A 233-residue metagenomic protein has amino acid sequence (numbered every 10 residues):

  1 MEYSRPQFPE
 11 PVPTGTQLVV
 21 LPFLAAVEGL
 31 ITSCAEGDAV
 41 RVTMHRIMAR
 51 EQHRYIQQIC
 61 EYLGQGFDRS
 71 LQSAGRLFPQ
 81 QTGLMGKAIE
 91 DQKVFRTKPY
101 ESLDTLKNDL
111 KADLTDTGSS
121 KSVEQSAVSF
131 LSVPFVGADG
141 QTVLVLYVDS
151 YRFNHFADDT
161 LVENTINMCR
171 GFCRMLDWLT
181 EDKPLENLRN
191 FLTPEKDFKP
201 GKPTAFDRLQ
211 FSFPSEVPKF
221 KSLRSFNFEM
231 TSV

Functional and structural regions predicted by a protein language model:
M1-G15: Signal-transmission linkers at sensory-effector interfaces
V12-T32, R41, H45: Short amphipathic alpha-helical segments
E36-I59: Short hydrophobic alpha-helical segments used for membrane anchoring or interfacial signaling
M44, A88, G140: Terminal peptide-recognition signature
E51, V136-T142: Flexible loop/coil segments at beta-strand boundaries within sensory signal-transduction domains
Q58-Q125: Regulatory sensory and allosteric helical modules in signal-transduction proteins and certain transcription factors
V128-G137: A short, aliphatic-rich beta-strand micro-motif
T142-V233: Juxtadomain coupling helices with adjacent low-complexity linkers
